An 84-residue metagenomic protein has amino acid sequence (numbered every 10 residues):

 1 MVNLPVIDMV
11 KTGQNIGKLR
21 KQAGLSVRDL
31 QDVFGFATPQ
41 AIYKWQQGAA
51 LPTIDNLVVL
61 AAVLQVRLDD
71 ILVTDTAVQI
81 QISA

Functional and structural regions predicted by a protein language model:
M1-Q22: A short, Lys/Arg-rich alpha-helix, primarily the initiator
M1-V6, A62, L72-A84: Short, charged recognition helix plus adjacent turn of helix-turn-helix-like nucleic-acid-binding domains
Q14, G24-L25, A37, P52-D55: Residue-level signal for the short linker/turn that defines the boundary of a DNA-recognition helix
G17, R28, V58: Residues within the helices of the helix-turn-helix
R20, Q31, A61: The alpha-helix within a helix-turn-helix
A23-K44: Short alpha-helical DNA-recognition segment
W45-Q46, N56, D75: DNA major-groove recognition helix of helix-turn-helix
D55-D70: DNA major-groove recognition helix of helix-turn-helix/homeodomain DNA-binding modules
